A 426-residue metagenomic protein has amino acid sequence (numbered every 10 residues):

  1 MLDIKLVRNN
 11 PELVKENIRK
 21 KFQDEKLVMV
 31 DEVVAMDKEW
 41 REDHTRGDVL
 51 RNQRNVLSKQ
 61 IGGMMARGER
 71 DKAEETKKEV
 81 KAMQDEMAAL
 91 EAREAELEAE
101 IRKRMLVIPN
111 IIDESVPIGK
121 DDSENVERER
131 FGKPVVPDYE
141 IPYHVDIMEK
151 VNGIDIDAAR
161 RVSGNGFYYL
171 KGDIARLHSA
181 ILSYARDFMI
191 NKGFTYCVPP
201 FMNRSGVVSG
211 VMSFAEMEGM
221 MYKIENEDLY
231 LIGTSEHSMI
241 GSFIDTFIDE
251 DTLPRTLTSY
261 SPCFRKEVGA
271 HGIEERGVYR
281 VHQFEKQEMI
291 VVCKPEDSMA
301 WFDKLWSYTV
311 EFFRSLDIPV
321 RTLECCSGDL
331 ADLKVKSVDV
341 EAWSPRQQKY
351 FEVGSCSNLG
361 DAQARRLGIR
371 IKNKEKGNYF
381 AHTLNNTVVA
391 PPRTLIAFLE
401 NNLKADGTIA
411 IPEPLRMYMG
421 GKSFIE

Functional and structural regions predicted by a protein language model:
M1-V135, E149, G153: N-terminal alpha-helical targeting/anchoring segments
L27, R130-E426: TRNA-recognition modules of translation machinery and tRNA-sensing kinases, especially anticodon-binding
